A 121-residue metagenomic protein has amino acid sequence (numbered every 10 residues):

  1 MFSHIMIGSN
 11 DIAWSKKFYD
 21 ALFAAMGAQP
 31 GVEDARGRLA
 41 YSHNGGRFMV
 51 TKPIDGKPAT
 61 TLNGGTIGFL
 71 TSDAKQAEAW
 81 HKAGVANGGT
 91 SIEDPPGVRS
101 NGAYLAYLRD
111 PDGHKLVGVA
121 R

Functional and structural regions predicted by a protein language model:
M1-F2, R121: Absolute protein N-terminus
S3-N10, A59-A83, Y104-R109: Vicinal oxygen chelate
I7-F48: Core segments of cupin and vicinal oxygen chelate
S15, Y19, A77, G84: Hydrophobic pocket/interface hotspot
Q29-D34, R38-S42, G64, L70 (+3 more regions): A structural feature recognizing the 12-helix transmembrane core of secondary solute carriers
A40, G56-A59: Short secondary-structure boundary/capping segments
F48-I54: Conserved, structured core segments of small domains
K82-R121: Vicinal oxygen chelate
